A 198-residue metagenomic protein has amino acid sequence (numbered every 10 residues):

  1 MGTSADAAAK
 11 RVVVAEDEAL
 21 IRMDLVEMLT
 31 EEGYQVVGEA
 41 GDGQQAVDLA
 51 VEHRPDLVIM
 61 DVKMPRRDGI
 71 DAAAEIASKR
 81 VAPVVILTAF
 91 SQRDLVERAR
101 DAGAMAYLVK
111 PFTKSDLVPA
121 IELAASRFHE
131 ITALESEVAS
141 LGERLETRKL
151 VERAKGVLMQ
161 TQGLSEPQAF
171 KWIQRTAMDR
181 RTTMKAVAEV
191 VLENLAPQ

Functional and structural regions predicted by a protein language model:
E18-G38: Two-component/phosphorelay signaling modules centered on CheY-like receiver
D42-Q45, R66-D71: Acidic catalytic/metal-coordinating carboxylates
D48, I70-V81: Short amphipathic alpha-helix used as the core "switch/output" element in two-component signaling
H53-I59: Active-site beta3 strand of CheY-like receiver
D61, T88: Active-site residues of response regulator receiver
D94, F112-I121: C-terminal output helix
F128-E130, S136-Q198: C-terminal output/effector regions of signal-responsive regulators
